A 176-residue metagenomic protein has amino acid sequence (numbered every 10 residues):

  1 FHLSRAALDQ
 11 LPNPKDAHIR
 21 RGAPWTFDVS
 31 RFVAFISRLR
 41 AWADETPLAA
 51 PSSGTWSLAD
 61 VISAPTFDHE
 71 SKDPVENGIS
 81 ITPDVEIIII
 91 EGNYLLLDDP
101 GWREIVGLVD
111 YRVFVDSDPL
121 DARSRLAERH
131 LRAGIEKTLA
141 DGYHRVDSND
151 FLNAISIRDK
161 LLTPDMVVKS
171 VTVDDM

Functional and structural regions predicted by a protein language model:
H2-S71: Conserved nucleotide-sensing/catalytic segment adjacent to the nucleotide-binding pocket in NTP-handling enzymes
L3-A6, L97-D98, A122, M176: Conserved protein kinase catalytic core
K15-R21, I87, S170-D174: "… SH3/SAM/PH, and C2H2 zinc fingers" -> "… SH3/SAM/PH, FHA domains, and C2H2 zinc fingers"
F35-L39, E128-A133: Conserved AAA+ ATPase "sensor/coupling" helix adjacent to the nucleotide-binding pocket
P65-D68, I90-N93, H144-D147: Short, flexible loop segments at the rims of nucleotide/cofactor-binding pockets, characterized by
S71-R129: ATP-dependent NMP and nucleoside kinases share a basic, alpha-helical "lid"
V75-N77, P100-R103, L131-M176: Small-molecule kinase domains that catalyze NTP-dependent phosphoryl transfer to phosphate-bearing small molecules
